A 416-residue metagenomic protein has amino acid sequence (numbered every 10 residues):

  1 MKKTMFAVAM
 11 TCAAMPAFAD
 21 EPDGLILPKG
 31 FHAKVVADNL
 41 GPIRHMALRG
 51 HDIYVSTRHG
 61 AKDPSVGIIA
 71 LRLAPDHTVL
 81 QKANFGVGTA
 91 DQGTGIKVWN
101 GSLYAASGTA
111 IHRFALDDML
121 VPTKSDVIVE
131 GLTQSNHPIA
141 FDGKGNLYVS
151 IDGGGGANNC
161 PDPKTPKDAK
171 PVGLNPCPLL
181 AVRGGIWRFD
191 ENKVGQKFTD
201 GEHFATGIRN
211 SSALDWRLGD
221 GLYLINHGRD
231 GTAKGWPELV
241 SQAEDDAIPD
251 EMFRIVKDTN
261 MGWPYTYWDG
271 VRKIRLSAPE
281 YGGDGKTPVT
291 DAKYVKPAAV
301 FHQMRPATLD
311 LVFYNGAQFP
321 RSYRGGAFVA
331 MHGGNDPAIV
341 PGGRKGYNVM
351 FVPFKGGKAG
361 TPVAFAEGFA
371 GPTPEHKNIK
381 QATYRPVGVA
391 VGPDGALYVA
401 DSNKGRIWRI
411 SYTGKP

Functional and structural regions predicted by a protein language model:
D20-I26, G153-T199, T206-N210, L214-H376 (+3 more regions): Beta-propeller domain segments
N39-H51, V87-S102, A106, G131-L147 (+5 more regions): Beta-rich, blade/repeat-based domains predominating in secreted/periplasmic proteins but also intracellular
Y54-S56, A105, Y148-S150, Y223-N226 (+2 more regions): Residue position within the beta-strands of beta-propeller blades
Y54-V79, D117, G357: Beta-propeller domains
R58-G60, G108-A110, L116, D152-G154 (+4 more regions): Short loop/turn segments immediately following the C-termini of beta-strands
V66-I69, A110-H112, G185-W187, E251 (+2 more regions): A short loop-to-beta-strand structural motif that recurs across blades of beta-propeller domains
Q81, V87, Q92, K97 (+3 more regions): Asp-box/WD-like beta-propeller blade repeats and closely related beta-sheet repeat scaffolds
A390-P416: Blade-level signature of beta-propeller repeat domains, shared across WD40, Kelch, NHL, RCC1 and BNR/Asp-box propellers
